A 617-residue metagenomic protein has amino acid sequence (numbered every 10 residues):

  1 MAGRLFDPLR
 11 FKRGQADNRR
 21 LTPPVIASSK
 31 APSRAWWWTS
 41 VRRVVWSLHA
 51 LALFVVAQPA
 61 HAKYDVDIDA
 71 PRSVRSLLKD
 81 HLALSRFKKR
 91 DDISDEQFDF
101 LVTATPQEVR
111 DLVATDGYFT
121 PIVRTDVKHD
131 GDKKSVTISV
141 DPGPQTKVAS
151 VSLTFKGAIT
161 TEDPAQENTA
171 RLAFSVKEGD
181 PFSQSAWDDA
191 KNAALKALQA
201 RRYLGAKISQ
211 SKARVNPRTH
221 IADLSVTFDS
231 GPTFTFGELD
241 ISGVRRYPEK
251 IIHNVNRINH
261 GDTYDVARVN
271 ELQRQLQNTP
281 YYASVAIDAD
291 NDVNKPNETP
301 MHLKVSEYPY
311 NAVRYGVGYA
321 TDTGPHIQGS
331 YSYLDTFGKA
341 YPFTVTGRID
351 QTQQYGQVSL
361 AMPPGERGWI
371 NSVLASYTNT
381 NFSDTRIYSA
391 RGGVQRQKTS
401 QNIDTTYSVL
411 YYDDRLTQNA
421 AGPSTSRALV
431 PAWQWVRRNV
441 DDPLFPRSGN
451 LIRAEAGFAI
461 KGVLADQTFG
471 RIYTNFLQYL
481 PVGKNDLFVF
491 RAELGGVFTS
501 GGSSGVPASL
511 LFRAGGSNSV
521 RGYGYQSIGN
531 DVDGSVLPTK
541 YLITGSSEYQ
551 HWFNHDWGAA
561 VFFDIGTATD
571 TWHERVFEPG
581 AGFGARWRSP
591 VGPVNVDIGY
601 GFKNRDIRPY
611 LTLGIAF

Functional and structural regions predicted by a protein language model:
M1-S40: N-terminal secretory signal peptides that target proteins for export/translocation
R43-V55: Bacterial N-terminal signal peptides
V56-A62: Sec/Tat signal peptide C-region and signal peptidase I cleavage site
A62-S76, R86-T321, S330, T344-M362 (+2 more regions): Periplasmic polypeptide-binding modules associated with outer-membrane biogenesis and secretion
T146, T160-T161, A200, G205 (+20 more regions): Short beta-strands and strand-coil junctions in structured, solvent-facing domains, enriched
T160-R171, D265-R453, G470, N518-G522 (+3 more regions): Gram-negative/organellar outer-membrane beta-barrel architecture
N278, A428-F553, V561-I565, T569-D570: C-terminal outer-membrane beta-barrel translocator/porin domains of Gram-negative envelope proteins and their
G566, E574-G592: C-terminal structured "cap/appendage" subdomains that terminate the fold
